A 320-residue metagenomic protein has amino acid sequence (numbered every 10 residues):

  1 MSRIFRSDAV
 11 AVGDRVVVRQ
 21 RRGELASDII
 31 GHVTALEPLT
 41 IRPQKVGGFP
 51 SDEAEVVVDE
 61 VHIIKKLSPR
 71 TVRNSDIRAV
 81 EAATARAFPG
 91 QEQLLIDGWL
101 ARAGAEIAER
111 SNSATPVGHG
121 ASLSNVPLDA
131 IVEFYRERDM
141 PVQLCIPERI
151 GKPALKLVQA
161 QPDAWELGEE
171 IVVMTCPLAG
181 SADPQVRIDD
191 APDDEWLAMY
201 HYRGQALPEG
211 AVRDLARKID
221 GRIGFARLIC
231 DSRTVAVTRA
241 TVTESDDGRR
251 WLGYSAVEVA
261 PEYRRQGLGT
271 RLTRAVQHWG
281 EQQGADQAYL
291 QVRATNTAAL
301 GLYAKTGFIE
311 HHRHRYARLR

Functional and structural regions predicted by a protein language model:
M1-I96, L100-I107: Conserved RNA-binding domains used in RNP assembly and mRNA/RNA metabolism
A85-P89, L100, I107, S124-P208 (+1 more regions): Acyl-donor-binding surface of acyltransferase catalytic domains
E109-H119, G248-P261: Conserved acetyl-CoA binding element of GNAT-fold acetyltransferases
S124-E133, S255-P261, R265-Q282, Q287 (+1 more regions): Conserved acetyl-CoA-binding loop-helix of GNAT-fold acetyltransferases
R138-E148, G280-Q291: Conserved GNAT acetyl-CoA-binding A-motif
C145-K152, P261, L290-L300, Y316-R320: Conserved beta-strand-loop-alpha-helix junction that forms the acyl-donor binding cleft
V158-Q159, Y303, F308: Conserved active-site tyrosine of GNAT-family acetyltransferases
D183-A256: Flexible, substrate/cofactor-facing loop regions flanked by secondary structure within enzyme catalytic domains
